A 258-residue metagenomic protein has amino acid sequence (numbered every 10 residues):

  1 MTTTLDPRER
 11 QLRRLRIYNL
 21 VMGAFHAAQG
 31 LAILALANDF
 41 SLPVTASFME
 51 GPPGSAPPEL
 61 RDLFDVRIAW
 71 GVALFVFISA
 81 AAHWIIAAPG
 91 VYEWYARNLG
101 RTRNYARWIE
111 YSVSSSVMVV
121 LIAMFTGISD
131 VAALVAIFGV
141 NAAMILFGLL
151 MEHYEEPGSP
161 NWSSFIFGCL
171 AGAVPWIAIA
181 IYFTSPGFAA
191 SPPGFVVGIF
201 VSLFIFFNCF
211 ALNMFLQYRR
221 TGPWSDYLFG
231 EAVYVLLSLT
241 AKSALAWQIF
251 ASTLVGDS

Functional and structural regions predicted by a protein language model:
T2-A24, A28-A106, S115-S258: Polytopic alpha-helical membrane-helix bundles and their juxtamembrane interface segments in multi-pass membrane
